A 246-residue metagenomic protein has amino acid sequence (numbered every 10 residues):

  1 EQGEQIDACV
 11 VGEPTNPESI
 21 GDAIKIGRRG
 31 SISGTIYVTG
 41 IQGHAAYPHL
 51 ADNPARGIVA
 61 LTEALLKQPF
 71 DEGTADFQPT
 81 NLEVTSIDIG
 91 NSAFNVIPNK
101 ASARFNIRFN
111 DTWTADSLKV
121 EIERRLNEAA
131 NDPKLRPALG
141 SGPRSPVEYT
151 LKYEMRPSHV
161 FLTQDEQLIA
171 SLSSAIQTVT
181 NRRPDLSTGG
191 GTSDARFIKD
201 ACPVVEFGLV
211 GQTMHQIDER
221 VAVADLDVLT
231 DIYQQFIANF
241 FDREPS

Functional and structural regions predicted by a protein language model:
E1-G27: Acidic/histidine-rich catalytic neighborhood of metal-dependent amide-processing enzymes
T15-S19, I26-G27, I32-S246: Metal-dependent amide/peptide-bond hydrolase catalytic core, centered on the "pita-bread" metallohydrolase fold
